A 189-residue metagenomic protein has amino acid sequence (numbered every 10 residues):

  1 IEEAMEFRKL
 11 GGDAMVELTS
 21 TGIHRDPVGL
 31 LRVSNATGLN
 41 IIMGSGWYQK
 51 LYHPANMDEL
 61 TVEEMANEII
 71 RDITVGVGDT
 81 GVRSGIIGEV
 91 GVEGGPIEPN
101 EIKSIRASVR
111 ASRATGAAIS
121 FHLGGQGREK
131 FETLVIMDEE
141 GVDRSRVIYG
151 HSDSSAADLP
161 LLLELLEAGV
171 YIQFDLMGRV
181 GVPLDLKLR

Functional and structural regions predicted by a protein language model:
I1-L51, I172: N-terminal hydrophobic targeting/anchoring segments and the immediately downstream early-domain regions of hydrolases
F7, S34, S108-A111, M137 (+1 more regions): Generic structural signal for hydrophobic
T19-D26, G127-R128, H151-A157, V180-D185: Acidic-and-aromatic substrate-binding clefts and catalytic sites of carbohydrate-active enzymes
R32-N35, N40-A118, Y171, L176-G181: Active-site gating/metal-coordination segments in enzymes
T37, E139-S145: Short helix-capping segments at alpha-helix termini
A118-G125, R146-S154: Catalytic beta/alpha-barrel core
F121-G141: Glycine- and Gly-Pro-enriched alpha-helical subdomains that act as flexible, kink-prone "lid/hinge" or packing modules
A156-R189: Active-site-adjacent C-terminal substructures of enzyme catalytic domains
